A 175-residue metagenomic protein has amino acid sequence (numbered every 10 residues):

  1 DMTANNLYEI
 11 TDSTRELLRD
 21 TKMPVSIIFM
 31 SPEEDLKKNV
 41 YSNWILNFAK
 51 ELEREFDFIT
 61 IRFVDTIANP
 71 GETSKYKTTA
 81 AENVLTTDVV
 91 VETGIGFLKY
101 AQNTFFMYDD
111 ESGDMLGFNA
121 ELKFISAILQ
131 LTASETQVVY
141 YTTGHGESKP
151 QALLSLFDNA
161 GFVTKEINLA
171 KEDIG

Functional and structural regions predicted by a protein language model:
D1-G175: Short, surface-exposed patches at the edges or C-terminal ends of soluble domains, predominantly
